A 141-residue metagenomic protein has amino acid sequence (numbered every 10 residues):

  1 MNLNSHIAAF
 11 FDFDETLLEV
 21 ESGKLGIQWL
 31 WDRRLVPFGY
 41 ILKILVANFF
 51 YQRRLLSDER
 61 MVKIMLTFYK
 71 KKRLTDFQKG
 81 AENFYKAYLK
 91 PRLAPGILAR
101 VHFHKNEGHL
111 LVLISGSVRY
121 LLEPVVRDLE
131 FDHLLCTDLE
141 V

Functional and structural regions predicted by a protein language model:
M1-R53: Active-site neighborhood of HAD-like aspartate-dependent phosphohydrolases
E15, F77, S115: Residue-level signature of catalytic and energy-coupling elements of molecular machines, predominantly ATP/GTP-dependent
G26, I97, L122-V126: Hydrophobic packing residues within well-ordered alpha-helices of enzyme cores
L35-V36, Q52-L56, L74-D76, P95 (+1 more regions): Conserved alpha/beta cores of soluble small-molecule-handling proteins
A47-R53, V62-L74, H133-L134, D138: Short, compositionally biased "basic patch" segments
R60-G96: Metal-dependent phosphoesterase signature
E82-R119: Short, acidic loop-to-helix structural element flanking the phosphoryl-transfer center in phosphate-processing enzymes
N106, L110, S117-V141: Substrate-recognition/cap helix-loop segment adjacent to the acidic, metal-dependent catalytic center of Asp-based
